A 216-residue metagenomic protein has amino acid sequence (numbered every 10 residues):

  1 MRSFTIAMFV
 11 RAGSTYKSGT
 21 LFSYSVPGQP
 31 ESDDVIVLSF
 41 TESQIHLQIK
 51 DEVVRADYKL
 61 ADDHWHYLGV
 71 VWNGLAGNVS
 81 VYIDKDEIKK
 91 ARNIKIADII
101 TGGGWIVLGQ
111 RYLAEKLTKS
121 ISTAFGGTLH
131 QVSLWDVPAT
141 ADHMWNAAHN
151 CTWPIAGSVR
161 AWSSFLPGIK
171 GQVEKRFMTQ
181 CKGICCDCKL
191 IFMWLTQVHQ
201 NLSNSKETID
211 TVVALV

Functional and structural regions predicted by a protein language model:
M1-V216: Extracellular glycan-associated modules
